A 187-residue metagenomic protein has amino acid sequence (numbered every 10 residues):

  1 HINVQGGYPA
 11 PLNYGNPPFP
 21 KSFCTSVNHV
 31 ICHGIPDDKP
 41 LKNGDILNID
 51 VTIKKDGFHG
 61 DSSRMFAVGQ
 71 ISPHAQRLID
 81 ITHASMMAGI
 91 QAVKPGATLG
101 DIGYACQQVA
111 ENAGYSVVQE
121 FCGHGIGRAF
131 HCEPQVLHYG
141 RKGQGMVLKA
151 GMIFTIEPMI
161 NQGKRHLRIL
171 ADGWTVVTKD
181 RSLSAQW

Functional and structural regions predicted by a protein language model:
H1-W187: Active-site neighborhoods and metal-handling regions in enzymes and metal-associated proteins
